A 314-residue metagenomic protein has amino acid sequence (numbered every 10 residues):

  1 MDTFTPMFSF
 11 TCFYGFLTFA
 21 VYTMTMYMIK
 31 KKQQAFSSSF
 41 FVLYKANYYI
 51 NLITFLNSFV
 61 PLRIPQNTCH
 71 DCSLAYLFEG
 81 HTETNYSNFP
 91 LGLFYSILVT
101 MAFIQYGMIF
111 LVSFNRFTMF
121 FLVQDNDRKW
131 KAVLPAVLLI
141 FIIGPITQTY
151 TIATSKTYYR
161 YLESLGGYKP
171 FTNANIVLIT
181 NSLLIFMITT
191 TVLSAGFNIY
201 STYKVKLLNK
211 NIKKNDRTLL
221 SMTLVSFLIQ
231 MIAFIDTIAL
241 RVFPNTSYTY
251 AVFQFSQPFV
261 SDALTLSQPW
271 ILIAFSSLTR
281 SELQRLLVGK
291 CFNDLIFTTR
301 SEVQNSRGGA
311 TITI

Functional and structural regions predicted by a protein language model:
M1-I314: Seven-transmembrane-like multi-pass membrane architecture, highlighting hydrophobic TM helices and the outer-facing
